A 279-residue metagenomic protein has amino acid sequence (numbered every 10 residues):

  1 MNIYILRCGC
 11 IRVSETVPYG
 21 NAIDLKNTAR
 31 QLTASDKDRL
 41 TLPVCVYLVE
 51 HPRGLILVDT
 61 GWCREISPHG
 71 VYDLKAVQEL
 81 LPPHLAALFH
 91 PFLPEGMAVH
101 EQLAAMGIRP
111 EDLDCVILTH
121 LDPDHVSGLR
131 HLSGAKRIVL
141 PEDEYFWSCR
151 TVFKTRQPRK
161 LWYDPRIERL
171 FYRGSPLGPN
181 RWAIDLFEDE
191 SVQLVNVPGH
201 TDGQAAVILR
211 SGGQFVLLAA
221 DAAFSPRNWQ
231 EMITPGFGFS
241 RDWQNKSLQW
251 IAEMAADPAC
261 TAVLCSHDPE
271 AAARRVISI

Functional and structural regions predicted by a protein language model:
M1-H100, C115, Q214-A220: Metallo-beta-lactamase
V13, V58, E65-P68, H125-S127 (+3 more regions): Short catalytic/ligand-binding loop motif for oxyanion handling, primarily in non-cytosolic enzymes, centered on
G20, V139-L140, C149-P165, R227-T234 (+1 more regions): C-terminal/domain-terminus segments
C63, R173-S175, R181-P198, D202-R275: Metallo-beta-lactamase
F89-I108, D112, H131, P141-N196 (+1 more regions): Metallo-beta-lactamase
L113-D124: Metallo-beta-lactamase
V126-R137: Conserved nucleotide-sugar donor-interacting segment of glycosyltransferase catalytic cores, predominantly GT-B
K136-E142, L218-A220: Short hydrophobic/aromatic-enriched beta-strand-loop microsegments
